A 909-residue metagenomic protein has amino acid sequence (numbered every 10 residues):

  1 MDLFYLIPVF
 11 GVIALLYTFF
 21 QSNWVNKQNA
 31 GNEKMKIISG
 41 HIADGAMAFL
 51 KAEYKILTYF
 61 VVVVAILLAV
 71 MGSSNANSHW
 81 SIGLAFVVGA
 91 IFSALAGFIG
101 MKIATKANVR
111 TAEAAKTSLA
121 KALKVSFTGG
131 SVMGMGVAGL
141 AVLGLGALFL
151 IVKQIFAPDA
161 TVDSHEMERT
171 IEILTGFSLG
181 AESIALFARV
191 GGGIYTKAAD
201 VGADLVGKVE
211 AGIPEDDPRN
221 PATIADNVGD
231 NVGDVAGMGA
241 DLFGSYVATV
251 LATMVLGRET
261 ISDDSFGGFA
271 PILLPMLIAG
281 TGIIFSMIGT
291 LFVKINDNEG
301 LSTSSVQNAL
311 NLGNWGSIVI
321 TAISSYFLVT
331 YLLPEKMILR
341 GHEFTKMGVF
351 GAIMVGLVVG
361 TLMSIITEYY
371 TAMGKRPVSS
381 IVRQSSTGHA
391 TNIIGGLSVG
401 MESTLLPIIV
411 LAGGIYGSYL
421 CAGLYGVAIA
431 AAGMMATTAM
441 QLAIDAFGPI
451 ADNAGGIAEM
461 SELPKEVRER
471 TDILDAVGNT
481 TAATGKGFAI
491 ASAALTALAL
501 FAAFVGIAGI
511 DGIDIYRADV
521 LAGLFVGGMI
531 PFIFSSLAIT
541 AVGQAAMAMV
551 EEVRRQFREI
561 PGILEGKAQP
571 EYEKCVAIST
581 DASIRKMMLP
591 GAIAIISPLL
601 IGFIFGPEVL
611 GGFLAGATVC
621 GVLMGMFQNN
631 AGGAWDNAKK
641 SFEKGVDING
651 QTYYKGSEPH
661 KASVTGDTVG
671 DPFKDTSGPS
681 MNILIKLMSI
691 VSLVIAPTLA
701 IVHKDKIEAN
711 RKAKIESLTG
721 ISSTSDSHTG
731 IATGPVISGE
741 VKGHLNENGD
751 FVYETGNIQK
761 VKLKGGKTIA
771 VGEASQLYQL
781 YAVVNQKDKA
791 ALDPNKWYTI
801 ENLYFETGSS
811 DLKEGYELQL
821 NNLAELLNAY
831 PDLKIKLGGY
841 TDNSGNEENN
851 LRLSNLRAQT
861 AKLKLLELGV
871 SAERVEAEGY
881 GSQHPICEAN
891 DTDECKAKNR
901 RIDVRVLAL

Functional and structural regions predicted by a protein language model:
M1-S725: Hydrophobic packing and interface segments
A48, N822-L826, K864-L865: A generic secondary-structure signal
A181, T807, G839: Short glycine-centered, acidic/aromatic-flanked micro-motifs in structured strand/loop junctions that mark active-site
I366-T367, F534, D788-K789, G808-S809 (+2 more regions): A short, structure-level motif marking secondary-structure boundaries and short turns
L718-K834, L909: Periplasmic peptidoglycan-binding/tethering modules of Gram-negative envelope proteins
S810-E817, Y830, K836-L909: Periplasmic OmpA-like peptidoglycan-binding domain that tethers envelope proteins to the cell wall
